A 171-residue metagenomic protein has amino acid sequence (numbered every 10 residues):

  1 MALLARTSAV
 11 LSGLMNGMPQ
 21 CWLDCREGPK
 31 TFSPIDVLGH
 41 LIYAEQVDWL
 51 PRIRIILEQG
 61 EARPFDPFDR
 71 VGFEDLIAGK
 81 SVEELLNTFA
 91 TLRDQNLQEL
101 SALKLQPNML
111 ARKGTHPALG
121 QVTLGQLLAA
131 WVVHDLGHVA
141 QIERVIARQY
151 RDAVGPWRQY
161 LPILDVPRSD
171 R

Functional and structural regions predicted by a protein language model:
M1-C21, A44-I55: Alpha-helical bundle segments that constitute or directly flank the non-heme di-iron/ferroxidase center
L3, T7, D69-A111, Q126-L136 (+1 more regions): Acidic/histidine-rich alpha-helical segments that form the ligand environment of transition-metal centers
V10-G13, A102-K104, Y160-I163: Acidic/proline-rich low-complexity IDRs
L14, M18-C21, G60-R63, L103-Q106 (+1 more regions): A short secondary-structure junction motif
M18, F32, I77-K80, L105 (+1 more regions): Short coil/turn linker and secondary-structure boundary residues
D24-F68, L97, A111-R171: Short, contiguous alpha-helical
